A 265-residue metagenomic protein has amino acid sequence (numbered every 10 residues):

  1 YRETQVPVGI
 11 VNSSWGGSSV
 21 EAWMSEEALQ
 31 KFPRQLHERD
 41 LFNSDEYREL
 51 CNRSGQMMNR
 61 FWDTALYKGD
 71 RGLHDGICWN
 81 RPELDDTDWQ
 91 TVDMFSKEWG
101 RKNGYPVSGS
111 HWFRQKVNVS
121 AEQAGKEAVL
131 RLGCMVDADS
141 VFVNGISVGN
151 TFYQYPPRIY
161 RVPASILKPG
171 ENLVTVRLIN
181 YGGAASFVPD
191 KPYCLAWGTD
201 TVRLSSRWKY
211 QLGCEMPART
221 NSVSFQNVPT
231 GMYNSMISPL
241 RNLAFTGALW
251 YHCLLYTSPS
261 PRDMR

Functional and structural regions predicted by a protein language model:
T4-G9, L243-G247: Loop/turn elements at helix/coil->beta-strand transitions in domains of secreted/extracellular proteins
S13-R101, E171-F245: An acidic-aromatic loop/edge-strand motif
W89, V117-G145, V174-V176: Aromatic-lined ligand-binding clefts that engage carbohydrates, nucleic acids, or primary amines
V107-S120: Short beta-strands within extracellular/lumenal beta-sheet-rich domains
C134, F142-P192: Beta-strand-rich ligand-recognition modules
F225, Y251-L255: The substrate-binding groove and active-site-proximal loops of carbohydrate-active enzymes, especially glycoside
Y256-R265: Single conserved hydrophobic/aromatic residue that forms the stacking wall/gate of nucleotide- or nucleobase-binding
